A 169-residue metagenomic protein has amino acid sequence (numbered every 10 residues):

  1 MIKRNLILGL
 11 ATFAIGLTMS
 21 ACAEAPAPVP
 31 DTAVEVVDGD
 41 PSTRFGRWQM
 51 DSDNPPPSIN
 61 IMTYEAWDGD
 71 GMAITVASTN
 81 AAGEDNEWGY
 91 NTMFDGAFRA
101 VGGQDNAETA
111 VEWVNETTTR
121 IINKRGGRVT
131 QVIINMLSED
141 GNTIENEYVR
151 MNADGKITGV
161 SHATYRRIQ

Functional and structural regions predicted by a protein language model:
M1-L10: Bacterial N-terminal signal peptides that target proteins for export
M19-A21: C-terminal motif of bacterial Sec signal peptides marking the signal peptidase cleavage site
P26-Q169: Hydrophobic small-molecule pocket/channel-lining residues, especially in calycin-type beta-barrels
